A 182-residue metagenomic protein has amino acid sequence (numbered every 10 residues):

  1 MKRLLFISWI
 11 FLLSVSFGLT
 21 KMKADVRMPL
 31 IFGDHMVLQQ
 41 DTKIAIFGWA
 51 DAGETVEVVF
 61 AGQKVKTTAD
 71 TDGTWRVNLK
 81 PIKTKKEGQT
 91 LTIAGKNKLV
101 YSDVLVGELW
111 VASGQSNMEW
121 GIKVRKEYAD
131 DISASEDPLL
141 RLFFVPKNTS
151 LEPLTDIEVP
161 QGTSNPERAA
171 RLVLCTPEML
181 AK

Functional and structural regions predicted by a protein language model:
M1-D25: Bacterial Sec-dependent N-terminal signal peptides
K23-K182: Cell-envelope and extracellular/periplasmic
